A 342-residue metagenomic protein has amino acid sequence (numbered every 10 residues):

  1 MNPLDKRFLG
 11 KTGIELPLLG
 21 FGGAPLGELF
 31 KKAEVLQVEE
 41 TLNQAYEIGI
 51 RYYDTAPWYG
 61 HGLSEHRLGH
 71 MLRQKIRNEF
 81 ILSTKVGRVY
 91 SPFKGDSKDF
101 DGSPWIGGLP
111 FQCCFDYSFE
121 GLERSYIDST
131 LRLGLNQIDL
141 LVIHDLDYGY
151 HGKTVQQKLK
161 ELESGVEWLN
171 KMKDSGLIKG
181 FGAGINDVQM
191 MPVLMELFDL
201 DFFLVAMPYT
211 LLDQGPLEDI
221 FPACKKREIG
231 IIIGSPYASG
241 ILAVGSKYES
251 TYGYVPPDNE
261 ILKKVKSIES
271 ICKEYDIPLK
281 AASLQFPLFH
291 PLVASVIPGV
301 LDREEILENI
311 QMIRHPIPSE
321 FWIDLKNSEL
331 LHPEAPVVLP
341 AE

Functional and structural regions predicted by a protein language model:
M1-G95: N-terminal binding-site loop/beta-alpha segment at the start of enzyme catalytic domains that lines or forms
P3, Q37, I127, L146-E342: Beta/alpha (TIM)-barrel catalytic core signal, keyed to glycine-rich beta->alpha loops juxtaposed to Asp/Glu that bind
I14-L19, G49-R51, I76-F80, L135-D139 (+4 more regions): Short, well-ordered coil/turn segments that N-cap beta-strands
G22, P104-P110, L146-Y150: Short glycine/proline-rich turn/loop motifs
G23-P25, T55-P57, T84-V86, V142-D145 (+3 more regions): A cross-domain feature marking catalytic cores of carbohydrate-active enzymes and several ubiquitous metabolic/repair
A24-L36, G107-E123: Active-site mouth loops of central-metabolism enzymes
F93-P104, S246-S250: Short, flexible, mixed-charge acidic loops at enzyme active sites
G121-V142, K171-M172: CE4/NodB-like, metal-dependent polysaccharide N-deacetylase domain that modifies extracellular/periplasmic N-acetylated
